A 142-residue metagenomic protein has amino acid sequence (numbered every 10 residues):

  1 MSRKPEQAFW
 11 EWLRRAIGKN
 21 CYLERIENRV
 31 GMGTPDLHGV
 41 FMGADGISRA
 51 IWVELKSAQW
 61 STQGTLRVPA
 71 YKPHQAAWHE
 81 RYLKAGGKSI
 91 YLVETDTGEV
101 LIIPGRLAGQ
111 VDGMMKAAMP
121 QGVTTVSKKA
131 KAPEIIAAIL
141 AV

Functional and structural regions predicted by a protein language model:
M1-R29, M42: Acidic-basic catalytic patches of nuclease active cores, encompassing PD-(D/E)XK and other metal-cofactor nuclease
G33: Beta-rich catalytic cores
L37-G39, G46-W60: Conserved catalytic cores of phosphodiester-cleaving nucleases, focusing on short active-site segments
V40-M42, E94: A generic structural motif
A58-W78, Y82: Mg2+/Mn2+-dependent nuclease catalytic core
E80-Q110: Nucleic-acid nuclease catalytic cores
L101-K128: Short, electropositive alpha-helical surface patch
P120-V142: Charged phosphate-binding loop/patch that engages nucleotide di/tri-phosphates or the phosphate backbone of nucleic
